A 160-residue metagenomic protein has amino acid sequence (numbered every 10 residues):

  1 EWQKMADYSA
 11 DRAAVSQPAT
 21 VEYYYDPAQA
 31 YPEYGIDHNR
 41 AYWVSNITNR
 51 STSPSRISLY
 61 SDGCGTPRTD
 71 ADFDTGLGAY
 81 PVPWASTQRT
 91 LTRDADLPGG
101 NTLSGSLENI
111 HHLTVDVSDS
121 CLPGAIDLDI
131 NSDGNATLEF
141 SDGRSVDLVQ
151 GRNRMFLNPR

Functional and structural regions predicted by a protein language model:
E1-R160: Alpha/beta-hydrolase-fold serine-hydrolase catalytic core, especially in secreted/extracellular enzymes
